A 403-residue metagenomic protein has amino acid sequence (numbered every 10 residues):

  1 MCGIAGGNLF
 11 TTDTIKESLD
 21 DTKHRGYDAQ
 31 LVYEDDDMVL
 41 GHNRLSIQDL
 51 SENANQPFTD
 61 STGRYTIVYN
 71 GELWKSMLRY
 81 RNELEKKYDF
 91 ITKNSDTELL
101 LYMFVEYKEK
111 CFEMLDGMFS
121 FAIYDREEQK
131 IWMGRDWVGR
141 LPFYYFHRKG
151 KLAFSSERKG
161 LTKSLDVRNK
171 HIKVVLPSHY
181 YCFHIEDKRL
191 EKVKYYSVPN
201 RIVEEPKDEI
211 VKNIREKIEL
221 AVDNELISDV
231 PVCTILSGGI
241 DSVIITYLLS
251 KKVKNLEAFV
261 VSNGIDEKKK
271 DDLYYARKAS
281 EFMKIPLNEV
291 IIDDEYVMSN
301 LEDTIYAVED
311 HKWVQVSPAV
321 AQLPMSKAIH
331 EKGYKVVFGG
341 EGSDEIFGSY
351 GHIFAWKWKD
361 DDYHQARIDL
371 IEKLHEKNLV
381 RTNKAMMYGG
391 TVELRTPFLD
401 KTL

Functional and structural regions predicted by a protein language model:
M1-E309: Cysteine-centered catalytic environments shared across enzyme families
Y65, C111, V222, T304-V336 (+1 more regions): Conserved glycine-rich, hydrophobic/aromatic-active-site segments that form phosphate/pyrophosphate or metal-binding
P231-C233, K335-F338: Residue-level preference for the first positions of well-ordered beta-strands
